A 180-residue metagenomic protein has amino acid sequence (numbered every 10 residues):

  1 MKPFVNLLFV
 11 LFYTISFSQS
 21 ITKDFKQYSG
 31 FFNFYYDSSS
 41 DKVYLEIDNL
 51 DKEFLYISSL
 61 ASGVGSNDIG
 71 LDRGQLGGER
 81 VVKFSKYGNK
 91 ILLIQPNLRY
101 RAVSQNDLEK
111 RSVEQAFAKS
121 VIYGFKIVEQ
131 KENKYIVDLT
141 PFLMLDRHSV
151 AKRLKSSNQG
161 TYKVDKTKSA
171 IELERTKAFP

Functional and structural regions predicted by a protein language model:
M1-S20: Bacterial Sec-dependent N-terminal signal peptides
Q19-K42, E46-P180: Auxiliary tRNA-acceptor-end handling modules of aminoacyl-tRNA synthetases
